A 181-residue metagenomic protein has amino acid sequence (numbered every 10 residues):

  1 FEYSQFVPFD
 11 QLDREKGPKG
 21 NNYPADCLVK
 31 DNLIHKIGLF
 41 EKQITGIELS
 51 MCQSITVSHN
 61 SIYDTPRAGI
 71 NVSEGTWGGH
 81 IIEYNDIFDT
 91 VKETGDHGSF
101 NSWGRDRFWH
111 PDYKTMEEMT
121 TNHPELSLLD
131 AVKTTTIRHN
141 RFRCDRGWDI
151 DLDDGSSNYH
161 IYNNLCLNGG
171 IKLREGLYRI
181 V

Functional and structural regions predicted by a protein language model:
F1-D26, G78-S99, F108, G169-V181: Long amphipathic alpha-helical scaffold regions
F1-S4, G38-T45, P66-G75, V91-G98 (+3 more regions): Short glycine/acidic-rich loop motifs that flank beta-strands on beta-rich extracellular proteins
Y3-I37, G104-K133, I137-R138: Surface-exposed acidic, glycine/proline-enriched linker/cap segments that occur as 15-30-residue helix-coil
L28-K30, T56-S58, I81-E83, P111 (+3 more regions): All-beta strand scaffolds that present successive hydrophobic residues in beta-strands
Q53-S54, S58-E83, E175-V181: Repeat-solenoid scaffold signature
H139, D151-V181: Extracellular beta-rich repeat passengers
